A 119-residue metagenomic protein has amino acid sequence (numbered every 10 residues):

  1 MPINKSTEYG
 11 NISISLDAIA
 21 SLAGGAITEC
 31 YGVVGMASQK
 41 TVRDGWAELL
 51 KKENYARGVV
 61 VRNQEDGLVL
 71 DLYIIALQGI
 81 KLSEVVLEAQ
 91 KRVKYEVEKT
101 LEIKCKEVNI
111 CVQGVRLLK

Functional and structural regions predicted by a protein language model:
M1-L82, L87, K99, K104-N109 (+1 more regions): Contiguous, often N-terminal, cationic amphipathic patches that form binding interfaces
A89-V93: A short beta-strand micro-motif common to beta-rich folds, especially ectodomain repeats
